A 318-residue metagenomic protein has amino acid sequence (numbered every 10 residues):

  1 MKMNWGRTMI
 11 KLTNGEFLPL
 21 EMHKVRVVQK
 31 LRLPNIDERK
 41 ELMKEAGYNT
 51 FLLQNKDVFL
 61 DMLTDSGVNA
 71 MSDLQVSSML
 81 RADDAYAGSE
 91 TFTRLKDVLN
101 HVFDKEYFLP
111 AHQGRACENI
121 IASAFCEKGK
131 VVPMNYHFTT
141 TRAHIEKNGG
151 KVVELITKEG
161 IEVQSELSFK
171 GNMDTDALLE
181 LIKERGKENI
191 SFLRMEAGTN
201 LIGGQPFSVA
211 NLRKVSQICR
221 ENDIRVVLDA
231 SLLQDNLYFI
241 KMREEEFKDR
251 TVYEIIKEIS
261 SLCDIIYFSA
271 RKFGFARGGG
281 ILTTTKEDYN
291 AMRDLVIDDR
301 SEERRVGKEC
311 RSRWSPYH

Functional and structural regions predicted by a protein language model:
M1-M3: Methionine residue identity
G6-Y48, D61-A70, Q75, D84-F108 (+1 more regions): Conserved PLP-enzyme active-site core in the AAT-like
W314-H318: N-terminal, post-signal-peptide segments of secreted/periplasmic proteins
